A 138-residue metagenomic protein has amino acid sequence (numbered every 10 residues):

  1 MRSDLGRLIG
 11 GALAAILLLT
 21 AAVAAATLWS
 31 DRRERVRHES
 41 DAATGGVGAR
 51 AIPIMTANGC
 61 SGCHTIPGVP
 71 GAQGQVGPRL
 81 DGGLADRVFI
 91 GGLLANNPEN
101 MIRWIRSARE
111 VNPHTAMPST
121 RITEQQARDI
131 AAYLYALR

Functional and structural regions predicted by a protein language model:
M1-L8: Short, Lys/Arg-rich N-terminal segment immediately upstream of the first membrane anchor
L5, Q73-R79, G83, W104-L134: Axial heme c-ligation environment in periplasmic c-type cytochrome domains
G10-A26: Hydrophobic membrane-insertion alpha-helices, especially the h-region of bacterial N-terminal signal peptides
S30-T56: Electrostatic cytochrome c docking/interface patches
G46, N58, L93-N96, Q125: Residue-level signal for the nucleotide or nucleotide-sugar donor/cofactor binding architecture
A51, A57-P67, M101, M117 (+1 more regions): The canonical Cys-X-X-Cys-His
I52, T65-R103, S119: Gly/Gly-Pro-rich "capping" loops immediately C-terminal to redox-active cysteine motifs in periplasmic/lumenal
